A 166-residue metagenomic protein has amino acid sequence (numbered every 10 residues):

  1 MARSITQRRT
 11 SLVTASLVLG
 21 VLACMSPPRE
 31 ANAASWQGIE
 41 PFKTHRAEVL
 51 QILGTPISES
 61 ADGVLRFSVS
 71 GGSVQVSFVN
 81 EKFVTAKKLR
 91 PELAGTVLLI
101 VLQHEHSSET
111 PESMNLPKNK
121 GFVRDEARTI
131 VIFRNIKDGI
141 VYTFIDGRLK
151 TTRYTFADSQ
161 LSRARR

Functional and structural regions predicted by a protein language model:
M1-A2, L22: Helix-centric, low-specificity signal for extended rod-like, repetitive segments
A2-L17: Bacterial N-terminal signal peptides that target proteins for export
T14-S26: Bacterial N-terminal signal peptides
P27-A33: Sec/Tat signal peptide C-region and signal peptidase I cleavage site
A34-G38: Short, recurring structural edge motifs at helix starts
T44-R166: A cross-family detector of function-defining hotspots
